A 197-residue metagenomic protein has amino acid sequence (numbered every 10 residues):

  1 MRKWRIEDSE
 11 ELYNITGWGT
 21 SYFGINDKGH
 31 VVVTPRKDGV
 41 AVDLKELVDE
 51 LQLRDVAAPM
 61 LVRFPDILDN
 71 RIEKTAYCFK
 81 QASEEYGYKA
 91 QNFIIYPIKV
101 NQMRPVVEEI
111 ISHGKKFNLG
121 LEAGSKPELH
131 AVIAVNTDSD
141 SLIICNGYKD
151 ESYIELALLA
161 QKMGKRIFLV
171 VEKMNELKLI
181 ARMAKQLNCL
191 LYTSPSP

Functional and structural regions predicted by a protein language model:
M1-L191: A charged N-terminal "starter" segment
Y192-P197: Conserved small/polar residues in nucleotide/adenosyl-binding loops
